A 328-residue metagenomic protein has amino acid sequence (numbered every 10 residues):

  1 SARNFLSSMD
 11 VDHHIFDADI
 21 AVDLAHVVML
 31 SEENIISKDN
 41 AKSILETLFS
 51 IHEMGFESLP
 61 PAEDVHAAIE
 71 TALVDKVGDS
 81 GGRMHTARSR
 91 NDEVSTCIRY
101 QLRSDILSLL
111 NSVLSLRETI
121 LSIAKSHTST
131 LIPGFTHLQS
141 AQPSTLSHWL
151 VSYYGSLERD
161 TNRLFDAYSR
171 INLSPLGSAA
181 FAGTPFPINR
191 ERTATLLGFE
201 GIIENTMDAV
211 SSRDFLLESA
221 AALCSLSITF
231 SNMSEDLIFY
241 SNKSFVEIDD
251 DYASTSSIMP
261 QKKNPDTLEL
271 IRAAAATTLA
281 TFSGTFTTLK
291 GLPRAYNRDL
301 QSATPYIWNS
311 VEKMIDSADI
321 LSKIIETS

Functional and structural regions predicted by a protein language model:
S1-G183, I188-A194, T255, D266-L270: A helix-coil-helix interface module used to build multimeric assemblies and to scaffold catalytic/cofactor sites
S1-V22, A62, D79-S80, S244 (+1 more regions): Glycine-rich cofactor/substrate-binding loops
D17, R99, R103-L110, L114 (+9 more regions): Short amphipathic alpha-helical segments with heptad-repeat character
E33, T47, I51-M54, K76 (+12 more regions): Change "in soluble alpha/beta enzymes" to "in soluble alpha/beta proteins
E93-Q101, T136-L138, T206-R213, S254-I258 (+1 more regions): A short small-residue
K125-S147, E247-K262, P293-Q301, E326-S328: Glycine-rich cofactor-pocket loops
H137-S144, G183-T195, A222-E235, I258 (+1 more regions): A short, terminal or domain-edge coil/loop segment
L196-A280: Acidic, glycine-rich loop-and-beta core segments that form the ion-binding/anion-interacting portion of active sites
